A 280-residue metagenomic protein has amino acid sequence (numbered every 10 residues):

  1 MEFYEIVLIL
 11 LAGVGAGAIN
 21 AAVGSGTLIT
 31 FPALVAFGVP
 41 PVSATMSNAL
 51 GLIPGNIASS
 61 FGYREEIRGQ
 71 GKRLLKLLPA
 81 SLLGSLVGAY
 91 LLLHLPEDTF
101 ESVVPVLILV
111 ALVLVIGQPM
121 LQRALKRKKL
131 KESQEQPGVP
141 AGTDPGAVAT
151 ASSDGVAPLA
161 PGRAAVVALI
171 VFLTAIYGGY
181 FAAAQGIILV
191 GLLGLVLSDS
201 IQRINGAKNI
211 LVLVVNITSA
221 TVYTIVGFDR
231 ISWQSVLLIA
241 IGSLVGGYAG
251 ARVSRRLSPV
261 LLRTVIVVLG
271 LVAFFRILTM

Functional and structural regions predicted by a protein language model:
M1-P40, K129-N205, L237: Selected transmembrane alpha-helices and immediately adjacent juxtamembrane segments of polytopic inner-membrane
I6, A49, V104-I108, L112 (+4 more regions): Residues within membrane-spanning alpha-helices of integral membrane proteins, especially the hydrophobic core/packing
L10, V14, A18, A49 (+10 more regions): Residue-level signature of the transmembrane alpha-helical core of multi-pass small-molecule transporters
V14-A18, A33, S60-F61, L86-Y90 (+6 more regions): Alpha-helical transmembrane segments of multipass membrane proteins
A36-F37, L93, S102, G194-L195 (+4 more regions): Transmembrane helix-loop junction
V39-N48, G71-K76, S198-N209: Membrane-interface alpha-helices at helix entry/exit sites of multi-pass transporters
S47-V106, V110-A111, I217-V260: Selective hydrophobic functional segments
A58-R68, V106-V156, V272-M280: Transmembrane helix exit motif
